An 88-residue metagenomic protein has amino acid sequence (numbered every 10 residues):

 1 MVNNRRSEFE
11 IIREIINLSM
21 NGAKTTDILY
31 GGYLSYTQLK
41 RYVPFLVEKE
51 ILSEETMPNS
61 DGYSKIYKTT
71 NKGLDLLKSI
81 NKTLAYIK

Functional and structural regions predicted by a protein language model:
M1-R13: Short alpha-helical segments that sit at the start of domains
I15-S19: Short helix-to-turn junction characteristic of helix-turn-helix DNA-binding domains, especially the helix
M20-K24: Short capping segments at the starts of secondary-structure elements
D27-G31: A short acidic, leucine-rich amphipathic alpha-helix
L34-E48: Short amphipathic alpha-helical interaction segments
V47-P58: A short, conserved structural fragment
N59, Y63-K78: Basic, amphipathic "hinge/linker" alpha-helix immediately C-terminal to the N-terminal HTH DNA-binding motif
D75-K88: Amphipathic alpha-helical dimerization/coiled-coil segments that flank or bridge DNA-binding/regulatory modules
